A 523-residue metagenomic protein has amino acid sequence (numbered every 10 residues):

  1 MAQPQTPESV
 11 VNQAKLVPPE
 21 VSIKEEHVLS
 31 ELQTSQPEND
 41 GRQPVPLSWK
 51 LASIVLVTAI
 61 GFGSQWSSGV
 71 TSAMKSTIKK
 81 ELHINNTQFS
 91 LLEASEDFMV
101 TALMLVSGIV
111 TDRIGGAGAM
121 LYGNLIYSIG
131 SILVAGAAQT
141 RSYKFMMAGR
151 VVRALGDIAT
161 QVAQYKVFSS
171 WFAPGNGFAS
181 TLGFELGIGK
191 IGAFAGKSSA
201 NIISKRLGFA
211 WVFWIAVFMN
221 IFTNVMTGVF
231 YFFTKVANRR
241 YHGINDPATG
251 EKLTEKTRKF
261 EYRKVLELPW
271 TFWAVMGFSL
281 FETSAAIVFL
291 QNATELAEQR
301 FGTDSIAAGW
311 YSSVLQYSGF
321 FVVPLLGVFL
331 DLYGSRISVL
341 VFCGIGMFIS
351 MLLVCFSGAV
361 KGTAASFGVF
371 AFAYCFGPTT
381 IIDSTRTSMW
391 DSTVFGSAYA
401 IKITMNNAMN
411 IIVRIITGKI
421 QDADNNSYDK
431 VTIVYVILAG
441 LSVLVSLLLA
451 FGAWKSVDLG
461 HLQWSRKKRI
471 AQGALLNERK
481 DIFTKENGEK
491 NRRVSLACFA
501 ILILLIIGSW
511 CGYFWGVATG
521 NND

Functional and structural regions predicted by a protein language model:
A2-W66, K80, K490-V494: Cytosolic juxtamembrane N-terminal segment immediately preceding the first transmembrane helix of multi-pass
A52-N86, T160-Q161, F289-T294, P378 (+2 more regions): Extracytoplasmic
T71-S72, P269-P324, P378, I382 (+2 more regions): Extracytoplasmic gate region of multi-pass secondary transporters
A102-Y143: Conserved MFS/SLC helix-loop-helix module at the cytosolic interface between two early adjacent transmembrane helices
L103-G116, F321-S335, Q421: Helix-to-loop junctions at the C-terminal end of transmembrane segments in multipass secondary transporters
R113-N124, D331-I345: Cytoplasmic membrane-interface "Motif A"-like loop-to-helix N-cap segments of 12-TM Major Facilitator Superfamily
G149-G189: Cytoplasmic helix-loop-helix junction between adjacent transmembrane helices in 12-TM secondary transporters
G334-I381: C-terminal transmembrane helical hairpin of 12-TM major facilitator-type secondary transporters
